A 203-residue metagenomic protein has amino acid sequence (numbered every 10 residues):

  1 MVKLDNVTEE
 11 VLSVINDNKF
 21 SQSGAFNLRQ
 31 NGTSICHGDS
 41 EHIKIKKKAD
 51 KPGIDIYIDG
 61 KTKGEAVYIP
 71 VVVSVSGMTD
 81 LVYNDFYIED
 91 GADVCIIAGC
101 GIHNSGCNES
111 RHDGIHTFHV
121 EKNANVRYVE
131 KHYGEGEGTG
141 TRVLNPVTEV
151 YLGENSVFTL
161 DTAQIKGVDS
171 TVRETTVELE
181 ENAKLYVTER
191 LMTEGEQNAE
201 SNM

Functional and structural regions predicted by a protein language model:
M1-A49: N-terminal basic/disordered segments at the start of proteins
N27-L28, I35-M203: Conserved beta-strand/loop scaffold segments within soluble protein domains that form the structured core and edges
